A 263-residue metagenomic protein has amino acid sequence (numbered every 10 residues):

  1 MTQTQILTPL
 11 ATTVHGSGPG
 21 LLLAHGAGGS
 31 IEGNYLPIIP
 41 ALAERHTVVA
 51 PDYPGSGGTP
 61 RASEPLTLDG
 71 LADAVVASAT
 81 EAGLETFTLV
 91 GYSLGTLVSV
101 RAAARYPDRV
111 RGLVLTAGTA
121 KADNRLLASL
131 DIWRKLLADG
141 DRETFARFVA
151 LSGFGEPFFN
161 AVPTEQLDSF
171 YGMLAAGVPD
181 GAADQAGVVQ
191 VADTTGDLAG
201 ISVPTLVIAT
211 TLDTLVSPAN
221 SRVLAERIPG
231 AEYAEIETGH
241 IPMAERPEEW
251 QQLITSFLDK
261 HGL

Functional and structural regions predicted by a protein language model:
T4-P60: Conserved HGGG/HGGXW glycine-rich cap/lid loop of the alpha/beta-hydrolase fold
V49-V90: Active-site loop/oxyanion-hole signature of alpha/beta-hydrolase fold enzymes
G91, G95, S99: Gly/Ala-rich beta-loop-alpha elbow adjacent to hydrolase catalytic centers
V100, A104, V110-G140: Flexible "cap/lid" loop of the alpha/beta hydrolase fold
N124-L126, E143-D197: Conserved alpha/beta-hydrolase catalytic His-Asp/Glu region
I201, V207-A209: Short beta-strand/loop motif that positions the catalytic acidic residue of the alpha/beta-hydrolase fold
T211-V216: Acidic catalytic loop of the alpha/beta-hydrolase fold
T238-Q251: Catalytic histidine-centered segment of alpha/beta-hydrolase-like enzymes
